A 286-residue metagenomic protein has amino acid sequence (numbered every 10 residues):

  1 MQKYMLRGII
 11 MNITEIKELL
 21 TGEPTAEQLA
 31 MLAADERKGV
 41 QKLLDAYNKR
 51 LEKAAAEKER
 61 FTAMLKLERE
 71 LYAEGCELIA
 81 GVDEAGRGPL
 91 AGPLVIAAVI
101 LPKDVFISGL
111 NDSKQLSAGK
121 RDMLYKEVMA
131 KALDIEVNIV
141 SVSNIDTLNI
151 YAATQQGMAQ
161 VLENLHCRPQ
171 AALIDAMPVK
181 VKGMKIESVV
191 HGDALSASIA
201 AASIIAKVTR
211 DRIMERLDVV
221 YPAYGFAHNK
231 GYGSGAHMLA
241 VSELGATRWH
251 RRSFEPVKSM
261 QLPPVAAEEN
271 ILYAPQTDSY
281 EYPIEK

Functional and structural regions predicted by a protein language model:
Q2-A80, R87-K286: RNase H-like, Mg2+-dependent phosphodiesterase core, and more generally RNA phosphate-backbone-engaging helix-loop
